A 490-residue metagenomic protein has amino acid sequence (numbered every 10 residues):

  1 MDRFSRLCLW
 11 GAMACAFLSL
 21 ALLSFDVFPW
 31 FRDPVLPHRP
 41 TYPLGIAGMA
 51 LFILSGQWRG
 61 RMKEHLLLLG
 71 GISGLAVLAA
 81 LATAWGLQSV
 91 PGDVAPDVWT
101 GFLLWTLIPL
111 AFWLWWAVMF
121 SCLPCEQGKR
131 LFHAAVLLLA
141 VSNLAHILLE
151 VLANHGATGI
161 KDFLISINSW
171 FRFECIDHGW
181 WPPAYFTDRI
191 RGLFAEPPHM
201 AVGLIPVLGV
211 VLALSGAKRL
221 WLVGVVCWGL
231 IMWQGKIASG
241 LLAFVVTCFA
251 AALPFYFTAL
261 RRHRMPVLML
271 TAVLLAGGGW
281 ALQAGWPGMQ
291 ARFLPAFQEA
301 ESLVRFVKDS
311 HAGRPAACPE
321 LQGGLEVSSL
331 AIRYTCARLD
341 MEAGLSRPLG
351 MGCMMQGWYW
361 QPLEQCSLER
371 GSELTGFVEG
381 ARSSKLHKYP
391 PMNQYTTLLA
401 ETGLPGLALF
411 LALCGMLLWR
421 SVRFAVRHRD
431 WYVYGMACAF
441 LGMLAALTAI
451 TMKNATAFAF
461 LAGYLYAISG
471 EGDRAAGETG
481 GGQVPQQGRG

Functional and structural regions predicted by a protein language model:
M1-D97, Q127-R130, D162-I165, S169 (+3 more regions): Transmembrane signal-anchor hairpin modules in multi-pass inner-membrane enzymes, especially those that act on
D2-R6, L44-R59, L204-G216, P405-A425 (+1 more regions): Hydrophobic, aromatic-rich transmembrane alpha-helices and their immediate juxtamembrane boundary segments
M13-A21, V223-V226, K385-Y389, N393 (+2 more regions): Loop-to-helix entry and N-terminal half of a specific, functionally important transmembrane alpha helix in multi-pass
L20-P34, Q234, S239, N393-T402 (+1 more regions): Membrane helix-loop boundary segments at the extracytoplasmic
R39-G45, G92-S121, L131-A140, L144: Aromatic-anchored transmembrane helix interface
M49-F52, A111-W116, K129-T258, W280-G285 (+3 more regions): Alpha-helical transmembrane segments of multi-pass inner-membrane proteins
V151-N154, F255-G324, E342: A membrane-periplasm/extracellular boundary helix in multi-pass inner-membrane enzymes that assemble envelope glycans
G323-T402: Long extracytoplasmic/lumenal interhelical loops at the membrane interface of multi-pass membrane proteins
